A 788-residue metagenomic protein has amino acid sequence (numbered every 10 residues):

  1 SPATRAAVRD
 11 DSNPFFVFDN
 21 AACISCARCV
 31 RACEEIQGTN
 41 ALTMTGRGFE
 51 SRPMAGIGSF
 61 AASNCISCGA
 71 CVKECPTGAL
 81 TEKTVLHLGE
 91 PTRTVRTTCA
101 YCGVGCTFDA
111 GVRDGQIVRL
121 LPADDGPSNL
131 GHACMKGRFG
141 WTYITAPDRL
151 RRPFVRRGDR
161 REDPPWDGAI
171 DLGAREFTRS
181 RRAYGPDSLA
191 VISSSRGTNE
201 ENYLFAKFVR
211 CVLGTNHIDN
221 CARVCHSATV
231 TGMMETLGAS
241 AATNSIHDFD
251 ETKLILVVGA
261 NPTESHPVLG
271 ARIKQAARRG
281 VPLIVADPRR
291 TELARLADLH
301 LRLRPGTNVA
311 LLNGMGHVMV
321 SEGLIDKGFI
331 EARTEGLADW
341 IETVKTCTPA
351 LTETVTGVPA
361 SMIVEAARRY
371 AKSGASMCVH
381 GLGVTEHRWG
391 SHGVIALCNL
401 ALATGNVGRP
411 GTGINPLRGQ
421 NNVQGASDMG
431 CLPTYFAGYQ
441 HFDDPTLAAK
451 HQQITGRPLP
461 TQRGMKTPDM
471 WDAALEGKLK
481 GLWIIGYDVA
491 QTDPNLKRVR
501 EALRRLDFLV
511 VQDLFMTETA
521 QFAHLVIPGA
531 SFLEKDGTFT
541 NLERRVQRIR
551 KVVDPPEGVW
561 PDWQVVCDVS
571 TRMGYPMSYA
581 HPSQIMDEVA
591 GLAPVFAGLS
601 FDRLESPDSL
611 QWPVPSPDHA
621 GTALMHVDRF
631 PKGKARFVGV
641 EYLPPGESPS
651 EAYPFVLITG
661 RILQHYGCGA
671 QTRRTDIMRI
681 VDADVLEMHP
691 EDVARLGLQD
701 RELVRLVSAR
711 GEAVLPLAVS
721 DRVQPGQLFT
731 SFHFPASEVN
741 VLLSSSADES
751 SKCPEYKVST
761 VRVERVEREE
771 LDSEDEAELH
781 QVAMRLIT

Functional and structural regions predicted by a protein language model:
S1-A3, D159-R160, L324-A360, A437 (+7 more regions): N-terminal leader/propeptide and maturation segments of large enzyme subunits in energy/redox metabolism and hydrolases
S1-E322, L351, P359, Q453-P460 (+4 more regions): N-terminal export/assembly segments and adjacent metallocofactor-ligating motifs of anaerobic energy-metabolism
P76, L80-V85, I117-R119, I218 (+11 more regions): Acidic/polar loop patches that form or flank catalytic/metal-binding clefts of enzymes that bind anionic ligands
I246, E534-P555, V565-G574: Glycine/threonine-rich phosphate-binding loop and adjacent beta-strand/alpha-helix elements that clamp
R289-E292, F515-R550: Flexible glycine/proline-rich, aromatic-decorated loop/lid segments
Y370-M470, S606-D608, P615-D618, D628-A635 (+1 more regions): A glycine-rich, hydrophobic/aromatic-adjacent loop/helix-cap motif
L417, A426-L432, P582-D676: Long, low-complexity segments enriched in small/aliphatic residues
P555-G558, D562-L610, T675-E687, E691-T788: Long, contiguous, secondary-structure-rich segments that constitute the structural scaffold of globular domains
